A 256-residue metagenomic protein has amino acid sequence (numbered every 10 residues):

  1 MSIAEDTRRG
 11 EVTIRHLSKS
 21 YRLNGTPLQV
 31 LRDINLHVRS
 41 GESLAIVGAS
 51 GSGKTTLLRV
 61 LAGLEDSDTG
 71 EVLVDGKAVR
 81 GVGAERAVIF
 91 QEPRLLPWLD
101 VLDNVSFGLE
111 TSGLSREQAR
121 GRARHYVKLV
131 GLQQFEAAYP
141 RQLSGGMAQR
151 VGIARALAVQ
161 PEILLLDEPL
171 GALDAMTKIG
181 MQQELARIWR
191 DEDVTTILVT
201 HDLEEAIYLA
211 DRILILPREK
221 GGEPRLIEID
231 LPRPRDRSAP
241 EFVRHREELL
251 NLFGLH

Functional and structural regions predicted by a protein language model:
V47-A49: The feature captures the beta-strand-to-loop junction immediately N-terminal to the Walker
A62: Helix-to-loop junction immediately C-terminal to a conserved catalytic motif
G70-V82: Conserved ABC transporter NBD signature motif
L99-F107: Short coil-to-helix segment of the ABC ATPase nucleotide-binding domain corresponding to the Q-loop/switch region
S106, E110, E117-F135, R187: Conserved ABC ATPase "signature" region
A138-R141, V159: Conserved signature/switch motifs of ABC ATPase nucleotide-binding domains
I153: Hydrophobic anchor residue at the start of the ABC signature
L164-D167: Catalytic Walker B motif of ABC-type/P-loop ATPase nucleotide-binding domains
